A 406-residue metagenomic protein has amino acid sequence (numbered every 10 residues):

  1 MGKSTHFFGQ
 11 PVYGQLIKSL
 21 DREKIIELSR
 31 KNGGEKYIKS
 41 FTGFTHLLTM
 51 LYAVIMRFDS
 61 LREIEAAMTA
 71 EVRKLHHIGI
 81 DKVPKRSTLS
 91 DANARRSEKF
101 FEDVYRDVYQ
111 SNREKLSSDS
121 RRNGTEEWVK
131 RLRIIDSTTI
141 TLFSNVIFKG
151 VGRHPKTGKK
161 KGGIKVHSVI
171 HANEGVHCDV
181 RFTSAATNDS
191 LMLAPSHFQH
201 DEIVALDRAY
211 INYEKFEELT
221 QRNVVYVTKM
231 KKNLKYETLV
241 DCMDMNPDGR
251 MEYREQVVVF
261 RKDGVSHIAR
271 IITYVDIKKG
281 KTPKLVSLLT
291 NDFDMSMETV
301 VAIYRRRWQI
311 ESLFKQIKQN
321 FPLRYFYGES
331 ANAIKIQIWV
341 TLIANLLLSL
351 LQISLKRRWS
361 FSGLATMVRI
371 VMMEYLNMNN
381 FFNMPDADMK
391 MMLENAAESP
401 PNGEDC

Functional and structural regions predicted by a protein language model:
M1-E63, A67, V104, N123-R131 (+2 more regions): Single, function-defining residue in the core of a domain
V72-G79: Extended, structured, electrostatic nucleic-acid-contact surfaces
I80-V151: Active-site- or DNA-interface-adjacent structural scaffold in DNA-acting proteins
